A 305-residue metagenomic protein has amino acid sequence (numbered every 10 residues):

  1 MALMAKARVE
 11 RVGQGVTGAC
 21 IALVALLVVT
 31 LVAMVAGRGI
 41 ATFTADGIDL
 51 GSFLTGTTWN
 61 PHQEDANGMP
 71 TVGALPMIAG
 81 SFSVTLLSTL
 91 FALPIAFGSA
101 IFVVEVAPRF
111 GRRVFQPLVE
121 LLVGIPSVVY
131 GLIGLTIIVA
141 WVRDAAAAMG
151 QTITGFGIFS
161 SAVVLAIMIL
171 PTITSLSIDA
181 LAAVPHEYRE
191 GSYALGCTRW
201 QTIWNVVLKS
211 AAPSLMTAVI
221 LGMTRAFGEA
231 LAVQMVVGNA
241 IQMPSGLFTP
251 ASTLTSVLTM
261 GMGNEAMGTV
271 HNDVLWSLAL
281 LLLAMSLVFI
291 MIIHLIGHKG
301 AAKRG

Functional and structural regions predicted by a protein language model:
M1-A22, I293-G305: Transmembrane alpha-helical segments of polytopic membrane transport and secretion proteins
Q14, I95-G134, L176, K303-G305: Cytoplasmic-entry segments and transmembrane alpha-helices of multi-pass inner-membrane transporters
V29-T57, F248: Interfacial/capping segments of alpha-helical transmembrane domains
V72-F102, V219: Transmembrane alpha-helix signature in integral membrane proteins
E120-A166: Generic hydrophobic transmembrane alpha-helix motif, especially the helices
L121, L176-S177, Y193, C197-V237: Transmembrane alpha-helices
I178-A182, H186-R189, Y193, I220 (+1 more regions): C-terminal transmembrane helix and the adjacent membrane-cytosol boundary/short C-terminal tail of inner/organellar
V233-L283: Interhelical loop and adjacent transmembrane-helix boundary motif in polytopic membrane transport permeases
